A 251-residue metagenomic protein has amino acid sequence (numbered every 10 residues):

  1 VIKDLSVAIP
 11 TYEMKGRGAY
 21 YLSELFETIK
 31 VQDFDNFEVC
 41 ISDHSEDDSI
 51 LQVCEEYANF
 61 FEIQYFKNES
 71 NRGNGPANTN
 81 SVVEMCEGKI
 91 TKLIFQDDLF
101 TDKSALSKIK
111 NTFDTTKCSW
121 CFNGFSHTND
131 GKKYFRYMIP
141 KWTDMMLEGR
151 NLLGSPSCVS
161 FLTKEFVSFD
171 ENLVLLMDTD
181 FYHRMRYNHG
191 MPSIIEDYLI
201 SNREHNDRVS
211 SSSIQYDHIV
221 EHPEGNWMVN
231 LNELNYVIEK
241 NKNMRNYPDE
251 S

Functional and structural regions predicted by a protein language model:
I2-S6, K30-I41, F61-Q64: Short loop->beta transition adjacent to catalytic acidic/histidine clusters or analogous donor-positioning motifs
M14-V31: Short, well-formed alpha-helical segments that are part of the catalytic scaffolds of diverse glycosyltransferases
Y21, S49-I50, N78, D102-I109 (+1 more regions): Acidic donor-diphosphate engagement hotspot in glycosyltransferases and nucleotidyltransferases that stabilizes
D43-Q52, S70-R72, F95: A conserved acidic beta->alpha catalytic loop
N68-C86: Glycine-rich, basic loop-to-helix element that forms the pyrophosphate-binding segment of sugar-nucleotide handling
G88-L99: Short beta-strand-to-loop acidic/aromatic patch adjacent to the donor-nucleotide binding site
L99, S104-Y134: Conserved donor NDP-sugar-binding/catalytic core segment of glycosyltransferases
N123, M138-P223: Conserved nucleotide-sugar donor-binding catalytic segment
